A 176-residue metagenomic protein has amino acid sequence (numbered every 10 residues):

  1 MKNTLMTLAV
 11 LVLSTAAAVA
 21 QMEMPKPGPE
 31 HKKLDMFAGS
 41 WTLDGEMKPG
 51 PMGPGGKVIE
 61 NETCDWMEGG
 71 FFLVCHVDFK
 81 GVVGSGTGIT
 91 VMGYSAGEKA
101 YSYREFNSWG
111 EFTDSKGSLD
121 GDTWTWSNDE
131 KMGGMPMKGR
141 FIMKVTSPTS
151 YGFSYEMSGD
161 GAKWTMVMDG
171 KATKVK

Functional and structural regions predicted by a protein language model:
L5-T15: Sec-dependent N-terminal signal peptides
A16-A20: Sec/Tat signal peptide C-region and signal peptidase I cleavage site
Q21-K176: Hydrophobic small-molecule pocket/channel-lining residues, especially in calycin-type beta-barrels
